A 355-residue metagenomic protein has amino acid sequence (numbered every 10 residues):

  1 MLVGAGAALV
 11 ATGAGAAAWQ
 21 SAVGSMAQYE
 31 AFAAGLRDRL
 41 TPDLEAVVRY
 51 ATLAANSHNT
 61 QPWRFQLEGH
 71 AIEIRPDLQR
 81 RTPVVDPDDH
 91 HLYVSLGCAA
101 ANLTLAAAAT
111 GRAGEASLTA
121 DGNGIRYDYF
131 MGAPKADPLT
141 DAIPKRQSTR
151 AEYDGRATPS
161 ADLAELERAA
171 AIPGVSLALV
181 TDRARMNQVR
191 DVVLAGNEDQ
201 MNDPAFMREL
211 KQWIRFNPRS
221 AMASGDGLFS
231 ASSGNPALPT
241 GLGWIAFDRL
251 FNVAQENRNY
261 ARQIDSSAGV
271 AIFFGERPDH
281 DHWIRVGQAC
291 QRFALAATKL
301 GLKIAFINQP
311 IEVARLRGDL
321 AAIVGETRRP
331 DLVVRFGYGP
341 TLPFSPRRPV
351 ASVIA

Functional and structural regions predicted by a protein language model:
L2-A355: Acidic, surface-exposed loops and disordered segments
